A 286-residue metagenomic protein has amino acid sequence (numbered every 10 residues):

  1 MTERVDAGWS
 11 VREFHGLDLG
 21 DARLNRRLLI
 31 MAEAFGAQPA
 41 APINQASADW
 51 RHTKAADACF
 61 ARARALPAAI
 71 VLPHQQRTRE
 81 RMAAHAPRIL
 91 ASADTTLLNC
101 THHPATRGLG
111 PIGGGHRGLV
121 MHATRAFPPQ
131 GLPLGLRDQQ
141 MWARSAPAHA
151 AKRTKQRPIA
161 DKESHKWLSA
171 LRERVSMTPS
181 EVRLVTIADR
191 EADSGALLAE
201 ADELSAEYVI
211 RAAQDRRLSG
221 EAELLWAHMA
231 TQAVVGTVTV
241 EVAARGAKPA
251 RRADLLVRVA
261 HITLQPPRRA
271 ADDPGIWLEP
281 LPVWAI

Functional and structural regions predicted by a protein language model:
M1-T106, G115-V120, R125-I286: Single, function-defining residue in the core of a domain
